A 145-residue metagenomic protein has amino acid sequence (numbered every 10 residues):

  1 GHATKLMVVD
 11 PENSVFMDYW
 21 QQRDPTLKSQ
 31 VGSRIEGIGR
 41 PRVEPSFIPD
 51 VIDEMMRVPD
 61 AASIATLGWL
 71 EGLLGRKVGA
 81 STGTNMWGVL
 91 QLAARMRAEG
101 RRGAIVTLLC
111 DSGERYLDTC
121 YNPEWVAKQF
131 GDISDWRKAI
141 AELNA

Functional and structural regions predicted by a protein language model:
G1-K5, A93-A104: Phosphate-handling active-site elements
H2-A80, C120-A145: Active-site/ligand-binding loops adjacent to catalytic centers
V8-D10, V106-C110: Short beta-strand segments
A61, G83, S112-E114: Short Gly/Pro-enriched loop/turn and capping motifs at secondary-structure junctions
L67, N85-A93: Buried hydrophobic packing segments
S81-N85, I105: Ser/Thr-glycine-rich phosphate-binding loops at phosphate-binding pockets of nucleotides, nucleotide cofactors
L108-C120: Short, mixed-charge aromatic SLiMs
